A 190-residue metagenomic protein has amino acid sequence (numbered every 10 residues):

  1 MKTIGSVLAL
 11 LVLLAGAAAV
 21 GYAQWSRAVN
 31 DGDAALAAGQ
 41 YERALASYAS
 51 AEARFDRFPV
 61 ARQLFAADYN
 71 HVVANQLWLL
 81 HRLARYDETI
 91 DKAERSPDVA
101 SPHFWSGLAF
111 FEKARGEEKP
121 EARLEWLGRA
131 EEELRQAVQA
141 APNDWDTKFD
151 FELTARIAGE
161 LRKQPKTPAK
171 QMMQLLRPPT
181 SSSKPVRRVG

Functional and structural regions predicted by a protein language model:
K2-Y22: Hydrophobic membrane-insertion alpha-helices, especially the h-region of bacterial N-terminal signal peptides
T3-G5, N143-G190: Terminal, low-structured helical/coil segments at or just beyond the last alpha-helical repeat
A34-A38, Q76-L80, A109, G116 (+1 more regions): Residue-level signature for tetratricopeptide repeat
Y48-E94: Extracytoplasmic/periplasmic/luminal assembly and interaction segments in envelope/secretory/respiratory proteins
P59, F65-N70, A84, G107 (+4 more regions): Short coil/turn linking the two alpha-helices of tandem helical-hairpin repeats
